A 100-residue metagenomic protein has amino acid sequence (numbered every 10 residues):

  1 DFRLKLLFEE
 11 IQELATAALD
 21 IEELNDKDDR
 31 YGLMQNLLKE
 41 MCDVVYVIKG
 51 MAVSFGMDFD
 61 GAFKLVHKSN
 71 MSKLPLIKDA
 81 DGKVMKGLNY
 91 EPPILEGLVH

Functional and structural regions predicted by a protein language model:
D1-H100: Flexible "arm" and connector segments at domain edges
